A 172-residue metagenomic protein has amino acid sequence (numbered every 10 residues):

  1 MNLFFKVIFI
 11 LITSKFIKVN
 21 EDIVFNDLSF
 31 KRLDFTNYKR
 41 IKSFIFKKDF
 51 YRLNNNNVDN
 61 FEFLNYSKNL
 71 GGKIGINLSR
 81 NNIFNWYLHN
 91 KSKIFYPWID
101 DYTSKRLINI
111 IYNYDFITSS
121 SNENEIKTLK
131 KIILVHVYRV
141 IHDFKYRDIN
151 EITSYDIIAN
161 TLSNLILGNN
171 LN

Functional and structural regions predicted by a protein language model:
M1-L53: Extreme N-terminal leader/anchor segments
N54-N172: Aromatic-lined, polymer-binding surfaces characteristic of secreted/periplasmic polysaccharide-degrading enzymes
